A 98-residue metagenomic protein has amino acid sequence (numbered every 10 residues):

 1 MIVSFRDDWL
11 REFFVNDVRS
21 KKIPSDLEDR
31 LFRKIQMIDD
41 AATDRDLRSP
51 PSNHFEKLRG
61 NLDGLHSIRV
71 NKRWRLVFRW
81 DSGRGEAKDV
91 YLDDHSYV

Functional and structural regions predicted by a protein language model:
M1-I35: Arg/Lys-rich, positively charged N-terminal/basic patches that mediate binding to nucleic acids
R6, L27, L31-K34, H54 (+3 more regions): Amphipathic alpha-helical interface surfaces
E12, D40, L76-R79: Residue-level signal for well-ordered alpha-helical scaffold segments within enzymatic catalytic domains
F14, I35, D39-A42, D46: Short amphipathic alpha-helical segments enriched in hydrophobics
A42-H66: A short, surface-exposed loop/turn module that caps and links secondary-structure elements
R59, H66-V98: Enriched for short, Lys/Arg-rich terminal
